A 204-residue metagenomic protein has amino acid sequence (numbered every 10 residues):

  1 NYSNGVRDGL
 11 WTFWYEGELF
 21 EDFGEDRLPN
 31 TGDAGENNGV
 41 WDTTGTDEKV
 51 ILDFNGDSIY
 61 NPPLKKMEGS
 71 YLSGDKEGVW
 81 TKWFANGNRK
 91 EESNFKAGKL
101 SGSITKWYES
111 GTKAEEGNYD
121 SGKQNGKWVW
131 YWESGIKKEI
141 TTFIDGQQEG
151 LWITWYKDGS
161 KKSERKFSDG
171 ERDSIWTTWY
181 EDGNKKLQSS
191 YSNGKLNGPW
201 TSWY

Functional and structural regions predicted by a protein language model:
N1-L19, G24-R27, V40, K49-Y204: Glycine/tyrosine- and acidic-biased, solvent-exposed loop/turn segments at the edges of beta-strands
N37-T43: Subunit-assembly interface segments of extracellular/virion macromolecular structures
